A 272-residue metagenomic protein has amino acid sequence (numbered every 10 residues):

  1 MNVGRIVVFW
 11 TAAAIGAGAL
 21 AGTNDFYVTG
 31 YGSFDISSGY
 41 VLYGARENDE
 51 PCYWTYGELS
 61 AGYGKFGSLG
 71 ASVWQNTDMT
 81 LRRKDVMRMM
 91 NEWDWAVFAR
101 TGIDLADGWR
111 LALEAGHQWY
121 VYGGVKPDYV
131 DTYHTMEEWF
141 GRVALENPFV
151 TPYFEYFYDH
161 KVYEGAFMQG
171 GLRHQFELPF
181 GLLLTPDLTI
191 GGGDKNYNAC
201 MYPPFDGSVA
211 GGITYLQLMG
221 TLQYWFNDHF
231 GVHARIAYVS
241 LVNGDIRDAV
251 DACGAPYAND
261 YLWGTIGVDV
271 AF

Functional and structural regions predicted by a protein language model:
M1-T29: Cleavable N-terminal export/targeting peptides
G22-G64, S68-R83, A99, C200 (+2 more regions): Short glycine/proline- and aromatic-enriched beta-strand/turn motifs that initiate or cap beta-hairpins
G32-F34, G57, L69-V73, V97 (+8 more regions): Membrane-embedded beta-strand positions of outer-membrane beta-barrel proteins
I36-L42, V73-M79, T101, H117-G123 (+7 more regions): Transmembrane beta-strands of outer-membrane beta-barrel pores
L42-P51, F66, T77-N91, V121-M136 (+3 more regions): Solvent-exposed loop/turn segments connecting transmembrane beta-strands in outer-membrane beta-barrel proteins
C52, Y63-G67, I103-G108, E155-F272: Outer-membrane beta-barrel transmembrane domain signature
Y56, N91-W93, E114, T135-F140 (+4 more regions): A general secondary-structure boundary signal
W93-E146, Y153: Hydrophobic alpha-helical segments and helix pairs
